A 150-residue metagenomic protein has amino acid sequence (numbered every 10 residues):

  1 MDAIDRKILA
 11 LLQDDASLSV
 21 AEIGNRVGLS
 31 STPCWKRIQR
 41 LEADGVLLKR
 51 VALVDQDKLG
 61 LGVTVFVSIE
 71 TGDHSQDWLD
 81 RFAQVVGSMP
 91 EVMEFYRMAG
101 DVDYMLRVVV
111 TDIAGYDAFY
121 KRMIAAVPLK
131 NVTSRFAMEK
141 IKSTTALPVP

Functional and structural regions predicted by a protein language model:
M1-P150: A compositional/biophysical signature of low hydrophobicity enriched in polar/charged and small residues
